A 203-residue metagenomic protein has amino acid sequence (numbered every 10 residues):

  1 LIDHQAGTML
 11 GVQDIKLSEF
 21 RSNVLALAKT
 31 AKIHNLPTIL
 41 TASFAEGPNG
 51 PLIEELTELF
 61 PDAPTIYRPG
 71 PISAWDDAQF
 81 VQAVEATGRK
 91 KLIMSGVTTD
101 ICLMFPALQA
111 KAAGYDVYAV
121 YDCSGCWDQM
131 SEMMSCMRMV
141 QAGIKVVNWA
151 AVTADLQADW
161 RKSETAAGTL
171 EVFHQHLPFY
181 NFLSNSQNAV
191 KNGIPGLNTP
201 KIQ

Functional and structural regions predicted by a protein language model:
L1-T65, P69-G70, A86, M133-V140 (+4 more regions): Active-site acidic carboxylates
Q13, N49, D77, L103 (+1 more regions): Alpha-helix N-cap/helix-start motif
N23-A26, Q79, C102-L103: Well-ordered alpha-helical segments embedded in enzymatic catalytic cores
A45-G47, P71-A74, T99-L103: Acidic, metal-coordinating catalytic cores used for nucleic-acid/nucleotide bond scission and strand-transfer chemistry
L52-E55, Q79, F105-Q109: A short acidic, amphipathic alpha-helical/loop segment
P69-Q82: Short phosphate-binding loop-to-helix
A83-K90: Glycine-rich phosphate-binding loop signature in dinucleotide/nucleotide-binding domains
K91-W149: A contiguous pocket-lining binding segment that forms or flanks enzyme active sites
